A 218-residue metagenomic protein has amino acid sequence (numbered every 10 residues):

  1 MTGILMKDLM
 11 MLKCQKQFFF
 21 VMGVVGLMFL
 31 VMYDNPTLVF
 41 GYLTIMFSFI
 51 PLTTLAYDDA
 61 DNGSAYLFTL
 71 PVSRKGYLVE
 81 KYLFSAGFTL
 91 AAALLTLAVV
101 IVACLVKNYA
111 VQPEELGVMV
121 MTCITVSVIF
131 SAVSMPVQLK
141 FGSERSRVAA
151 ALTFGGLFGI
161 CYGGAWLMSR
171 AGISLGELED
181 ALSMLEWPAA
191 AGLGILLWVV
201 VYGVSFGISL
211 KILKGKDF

Functional and structural regions predicted by a protein language model:
M1-N62, E80-F218: Hydrophobic alpha-helical transmembrane segments of membrane proteins
T69-R74: Short helix-to-coil transition segments within interhelical loops that connect adjacent transmembrane helices
G76-L78: Alpha-helix N-cap/helix-start motif at helix boundaries, enriched for small hydrophobics
